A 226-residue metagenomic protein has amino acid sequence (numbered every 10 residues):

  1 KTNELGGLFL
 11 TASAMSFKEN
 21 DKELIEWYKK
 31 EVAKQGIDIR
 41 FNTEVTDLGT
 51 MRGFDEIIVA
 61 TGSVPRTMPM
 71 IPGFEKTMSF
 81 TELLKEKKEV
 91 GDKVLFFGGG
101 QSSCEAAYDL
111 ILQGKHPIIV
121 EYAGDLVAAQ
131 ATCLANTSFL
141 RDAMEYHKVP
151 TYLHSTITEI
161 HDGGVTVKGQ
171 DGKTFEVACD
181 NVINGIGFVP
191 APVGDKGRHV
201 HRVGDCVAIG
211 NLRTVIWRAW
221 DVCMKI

Functional and structural regions predicted by a protein language model:
K1-L5, R40-G53, A60-I71, K76 (+3 more regions): Rossmann-like dinucleotide/flavin-binding elements
K1-Q35, A107-T156: Rossmann-like dinucleotide-binding cores of NAD(P)H-dependent redox enzymes
E26-K29, L48, H161: Extended, charged coiled-coil helical stalks used as long, distance-spanning scaffolds in large assemblies
V45, T156-I157: A structural signal for short, hydrophobic beta-strand segments that form beta-sheets in beta-rich/all-beta domains
P150, T158, F175-V177: Residues that recognize and position ribonucleotide moieties
E159-I160, R202: Generic beta-strand structural signal
G163-K168: Short polybasic amphipathic segments
